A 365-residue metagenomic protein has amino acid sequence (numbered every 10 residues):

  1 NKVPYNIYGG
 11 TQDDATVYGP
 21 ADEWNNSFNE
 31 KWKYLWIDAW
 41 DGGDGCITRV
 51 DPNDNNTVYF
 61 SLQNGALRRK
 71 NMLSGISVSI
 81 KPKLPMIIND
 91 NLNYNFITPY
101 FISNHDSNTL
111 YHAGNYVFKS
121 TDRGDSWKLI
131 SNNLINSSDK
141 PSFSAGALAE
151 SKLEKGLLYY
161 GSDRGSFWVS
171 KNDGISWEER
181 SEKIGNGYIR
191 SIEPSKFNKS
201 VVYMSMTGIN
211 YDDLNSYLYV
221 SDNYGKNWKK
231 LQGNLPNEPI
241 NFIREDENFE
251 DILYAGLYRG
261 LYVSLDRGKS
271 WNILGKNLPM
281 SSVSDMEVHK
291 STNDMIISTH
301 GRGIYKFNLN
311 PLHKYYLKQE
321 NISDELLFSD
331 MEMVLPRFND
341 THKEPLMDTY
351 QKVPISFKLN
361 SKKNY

Functional and structural regions predicted by a protein language model:
N1-E325, D330-M333: Beta-propeller blade termini and top-face loops
R337-N364: Contiguous beta-strand segments within globular domains
